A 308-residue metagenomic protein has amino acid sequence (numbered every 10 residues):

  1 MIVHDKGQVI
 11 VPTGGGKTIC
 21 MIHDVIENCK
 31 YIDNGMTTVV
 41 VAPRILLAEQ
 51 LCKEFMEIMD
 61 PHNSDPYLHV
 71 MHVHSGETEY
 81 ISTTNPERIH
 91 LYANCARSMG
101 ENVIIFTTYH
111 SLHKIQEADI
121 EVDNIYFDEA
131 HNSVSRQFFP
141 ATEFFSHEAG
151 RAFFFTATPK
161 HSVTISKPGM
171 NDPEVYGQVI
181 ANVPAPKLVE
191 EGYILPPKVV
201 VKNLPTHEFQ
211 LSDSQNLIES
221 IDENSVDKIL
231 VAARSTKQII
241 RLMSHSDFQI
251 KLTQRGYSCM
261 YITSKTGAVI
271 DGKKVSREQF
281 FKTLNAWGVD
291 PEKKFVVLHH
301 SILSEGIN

Functional and structural regions predicted by a protein language model:
H4-D24: Walker A/P-loop
T18-C20, N34-M59, R234-M243: Conserved Walker A/P-loop ATP-binding site and its immediately adjacent core in helicase/helicase-like ATPase domains
L46-N85, I250-L252: Conserved helix-turn-beta segment of the N-terminal RecA-like "Helicase ATP-binding" lobe in SF1/SF2 helicases
I81-S98, Y257-H300: Conserved helicase ATPase core of P-loop NTP-dependent helicases/translocases
H90-P140, H299-S301: Conserved RecA-like ASCE ATPase "motif II neighborhood" in helicase/translocase motors
H131-I194: Post-DEXD/H (motif II) to motif III coupling segment of the RecA-like Helicase ATP-binding lobe
G177-S246: Conserved interdomain linker/interface between the two RecA-like ATPase lobes of SF2 helicase motors
K237-T263: Conserved helicase motor "Helicase C" RecA-like lobe of SF1/SF2 P-loop NTPases
